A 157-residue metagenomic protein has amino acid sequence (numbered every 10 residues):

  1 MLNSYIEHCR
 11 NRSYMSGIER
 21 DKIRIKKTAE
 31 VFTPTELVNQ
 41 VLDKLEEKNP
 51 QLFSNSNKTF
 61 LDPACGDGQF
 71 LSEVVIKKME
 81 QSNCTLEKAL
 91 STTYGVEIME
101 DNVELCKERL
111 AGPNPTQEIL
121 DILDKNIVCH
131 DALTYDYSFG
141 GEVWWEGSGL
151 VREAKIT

Functional and structural regions predicted by a protein language model:
M1-T157: SAM-dependent methyltransferase catalytic region
